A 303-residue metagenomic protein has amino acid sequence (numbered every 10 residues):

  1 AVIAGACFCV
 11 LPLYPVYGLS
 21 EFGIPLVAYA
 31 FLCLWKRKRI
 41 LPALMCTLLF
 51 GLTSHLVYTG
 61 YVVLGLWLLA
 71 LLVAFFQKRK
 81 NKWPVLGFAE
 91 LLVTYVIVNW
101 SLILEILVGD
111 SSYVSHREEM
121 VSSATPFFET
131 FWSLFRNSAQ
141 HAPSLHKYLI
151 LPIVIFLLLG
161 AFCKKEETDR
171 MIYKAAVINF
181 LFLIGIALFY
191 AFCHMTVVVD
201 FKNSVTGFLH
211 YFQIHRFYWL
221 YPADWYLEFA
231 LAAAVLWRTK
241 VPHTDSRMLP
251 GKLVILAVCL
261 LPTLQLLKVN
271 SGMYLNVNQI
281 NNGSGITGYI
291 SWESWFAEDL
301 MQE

Functional and structural regions predicted by a protein language model:
A1-C9: Transmembrane-helix signature of polytopic, membrane-embedded enzymes that assemble or transfer cell-envelope glycans
L11, L19, G51-F212: Transmembrane catalytic cores of multi-pass membrane glycosyltransferases and polysaccharide-assembly enzymes
L11-L19, I172-K174, I178-F180, I184-R247 (+1 more regions): Membrane-helix boundary/interfacial segments in multi-pass membrane proteins
Y17-A28, L32, V62-A70, P222-Y226: Hydrophobic core segments of transmembrane alpha-helices in multi-pass, intramembrane catalytic enzymes
V27-A43, F50: Membrane-interface transmembrane helices that cradle and orient dolichyl/undecaprenyl
L32, K36, A70-A74, A234-R238: Membrane-water interface at transmembrane helix exits
V235-M273: Signature aromatic-anchored transmembrane alpha helix within multi-pass, membrane-resident enzymes that catalyze glycan
A257-E303: Extracytoplasmic
